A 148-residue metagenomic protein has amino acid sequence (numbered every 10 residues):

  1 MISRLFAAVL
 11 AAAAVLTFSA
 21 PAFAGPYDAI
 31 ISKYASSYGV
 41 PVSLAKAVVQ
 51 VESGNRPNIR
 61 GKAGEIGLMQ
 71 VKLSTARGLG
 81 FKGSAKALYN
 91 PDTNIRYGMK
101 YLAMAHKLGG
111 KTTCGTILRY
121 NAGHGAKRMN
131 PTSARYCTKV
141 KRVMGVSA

Functional and structural regions predicted by a protein language model:
I2-I30, S36-Y38, S74-A148: Non-catalytic cell-wall polysaccharide-engagement segments
S32-E65: N-terminal targeting signals for Sec/Tat export/insertion, comprising classic cleavable signal peptides
A47, G67, T116-R119: Residue-level recognition of specific faces of alpha-helices
R56, G67, G125-R128: A short hydrophobic/aromatic micro-motif that marks alpha-helical segments and, especially, helix-coil
G64-G67, Y136-C137: Glycine-rich, phosphate-binding/catalytic loops in enzymes
M69-K72: Methionine-biased hydrophobic packing positions in alpha-helices, especially within tandem helical repeat solenoids
